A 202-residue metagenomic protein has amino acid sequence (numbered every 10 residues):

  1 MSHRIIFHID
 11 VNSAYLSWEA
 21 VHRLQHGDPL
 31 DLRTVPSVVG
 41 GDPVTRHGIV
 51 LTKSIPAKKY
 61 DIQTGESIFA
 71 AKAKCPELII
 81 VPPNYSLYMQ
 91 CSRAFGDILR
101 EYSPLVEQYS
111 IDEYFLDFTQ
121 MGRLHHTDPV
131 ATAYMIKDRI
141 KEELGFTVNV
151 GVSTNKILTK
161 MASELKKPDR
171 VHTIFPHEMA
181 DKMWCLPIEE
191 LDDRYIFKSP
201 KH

Functional and structural regions predicted by a protein language model:
M1-H202: Gly/Gly-Pro- and Ser/Thr-rich, intrinsically disordered tail segments characteristic of DNA damage-repair and tolerance
